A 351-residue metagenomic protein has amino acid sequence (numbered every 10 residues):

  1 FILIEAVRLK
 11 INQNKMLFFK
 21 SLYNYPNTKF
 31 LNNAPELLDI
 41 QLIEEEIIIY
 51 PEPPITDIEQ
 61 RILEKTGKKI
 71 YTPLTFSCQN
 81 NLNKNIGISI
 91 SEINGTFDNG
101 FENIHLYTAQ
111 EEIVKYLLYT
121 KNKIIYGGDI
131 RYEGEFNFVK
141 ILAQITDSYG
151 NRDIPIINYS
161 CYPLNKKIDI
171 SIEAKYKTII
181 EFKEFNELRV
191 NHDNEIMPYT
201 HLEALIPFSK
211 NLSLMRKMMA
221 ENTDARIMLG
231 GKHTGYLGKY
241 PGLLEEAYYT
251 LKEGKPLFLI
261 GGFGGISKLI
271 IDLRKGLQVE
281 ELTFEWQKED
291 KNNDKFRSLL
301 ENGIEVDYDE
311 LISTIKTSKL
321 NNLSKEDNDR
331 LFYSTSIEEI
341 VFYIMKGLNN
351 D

Functional and structural regions predicted by a protein language model:
F1-E44, L74-F76, I104-N350: Acidic/glycine-enriched connector segments
F1-V7, Y50-K69, Q79-L82, G100 (+1 more regions): Domain-scale, conserved, charged regions that form catalytic cores and adjacent regulatory/interaction surfaces
N80-N94: Short, hydrophobic/glycine-enriched beta-strand segments
G95-N99: Short N-terminal binding/cap micro-motifs at the start of the first secondary-structure element
